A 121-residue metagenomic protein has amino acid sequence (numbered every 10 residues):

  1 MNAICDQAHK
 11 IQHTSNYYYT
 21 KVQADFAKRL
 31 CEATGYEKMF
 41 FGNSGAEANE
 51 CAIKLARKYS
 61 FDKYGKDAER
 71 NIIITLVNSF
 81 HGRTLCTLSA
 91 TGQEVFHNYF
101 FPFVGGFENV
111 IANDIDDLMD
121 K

Functional and structural regions predicted by a protein language model:
M1-Y17, K21, D25-N43: Glycine-rich phosphate-binding segment of PLP-dependent enzymes
K28-K121: PLP-dependent aspartate aminotransferase-fold enzymes
